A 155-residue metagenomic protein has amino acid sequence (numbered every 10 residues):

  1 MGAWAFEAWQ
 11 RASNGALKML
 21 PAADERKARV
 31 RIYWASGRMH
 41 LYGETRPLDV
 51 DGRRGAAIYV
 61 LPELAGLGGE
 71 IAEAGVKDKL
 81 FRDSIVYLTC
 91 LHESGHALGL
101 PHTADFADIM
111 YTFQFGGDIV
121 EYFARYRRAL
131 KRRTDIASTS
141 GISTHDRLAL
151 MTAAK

Functional and structural regions predicted by a protein language model:
M1-F106, F115-D118: Metzincin-family zinc-dependent endopeptidase catalytic domain
L80-A154: The catalytic-center signature of Zn2+-dependent metalloproteases
